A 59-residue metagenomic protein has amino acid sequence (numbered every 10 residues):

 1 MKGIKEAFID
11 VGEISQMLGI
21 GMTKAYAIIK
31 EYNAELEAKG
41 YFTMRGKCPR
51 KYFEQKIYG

Functional and structural regions predicted by a protein language model:
M1, Y58-G59: Short intrinsically disordered terminal tails
M1-E6, K39: Short helix->loop/beta-hairpin flanking segments within DNA-binding domains
K5-K24: Polyanion-binding surface elements
I20-E54, Y58: Major-groove DNA-recognition helix of helix-turn-helix-type DNA-binding domains
